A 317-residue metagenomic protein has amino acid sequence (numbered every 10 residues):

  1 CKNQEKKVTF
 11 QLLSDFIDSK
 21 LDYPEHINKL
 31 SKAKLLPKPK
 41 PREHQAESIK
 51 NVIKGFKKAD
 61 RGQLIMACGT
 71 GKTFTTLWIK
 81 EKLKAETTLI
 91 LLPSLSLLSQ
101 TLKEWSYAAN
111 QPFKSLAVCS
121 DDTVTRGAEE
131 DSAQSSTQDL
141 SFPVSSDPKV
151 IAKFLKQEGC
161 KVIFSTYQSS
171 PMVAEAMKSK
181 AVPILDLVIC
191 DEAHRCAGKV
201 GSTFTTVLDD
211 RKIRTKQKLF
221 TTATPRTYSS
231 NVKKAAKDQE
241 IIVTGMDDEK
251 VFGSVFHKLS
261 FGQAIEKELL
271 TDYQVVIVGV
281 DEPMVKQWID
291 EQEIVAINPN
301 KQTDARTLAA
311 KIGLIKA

Functional and structural regions predicted by a protein language model:
C1-A67, F74-E86: ATP-dependent helicase/translocase motor core
C68-G71, S96: ATP-binding Walker
W78, K84-A128, Y167-S169: Conserved Walker A/P-loop ATP-binding site and its immediately adjacent core in helicase/helicase-like ATPase domains
A117-A128, Q134-P148, T166-M172, R195-G198: Conserved helicase motor
S141-S146, A181, R195-D209, V232-M246 (+1 more regions): Substrate-gripping "pore-loop 1 plus following alpha2 helix"
P148-I184: Conserved helix/coil segment N-terminal to the catalytic DExD/H
Q168-S169, K178-F220, T224-T227: SF2 helicase catalytic motif II
S230-A317: Interdomain helical connector at the RecA1-RecA2 junction of SF1/SF2 helicase-like NTPases
